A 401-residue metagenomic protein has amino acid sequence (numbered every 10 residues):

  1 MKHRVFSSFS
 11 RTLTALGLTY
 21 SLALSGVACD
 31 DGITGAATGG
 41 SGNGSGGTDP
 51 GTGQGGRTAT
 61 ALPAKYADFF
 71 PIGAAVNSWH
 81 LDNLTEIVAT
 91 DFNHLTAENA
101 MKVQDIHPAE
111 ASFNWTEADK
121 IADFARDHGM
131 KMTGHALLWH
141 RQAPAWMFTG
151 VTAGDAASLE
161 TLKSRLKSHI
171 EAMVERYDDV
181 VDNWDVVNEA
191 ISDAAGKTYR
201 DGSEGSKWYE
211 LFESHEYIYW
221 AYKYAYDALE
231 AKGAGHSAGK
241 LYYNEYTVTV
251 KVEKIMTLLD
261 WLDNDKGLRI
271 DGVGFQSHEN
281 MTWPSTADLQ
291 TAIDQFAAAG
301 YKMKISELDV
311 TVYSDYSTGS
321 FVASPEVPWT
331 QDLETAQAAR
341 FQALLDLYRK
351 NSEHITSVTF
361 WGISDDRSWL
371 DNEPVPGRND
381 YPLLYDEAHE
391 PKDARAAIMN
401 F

Functional and structural regions predicted by a protein language model:
K2-L16: Bacterial N-terminal signal peptides that target proteins for export
V27-G56: Ser/Thr-rich, Pro/Gly/Ala-heavy low-complexity intrinsically disordered linkers and tails of secreted extracellular
T52-E98: Boundary/entry segment of secreted carbohydrate-active catalytic domains
R57-L62, H107, R176, E189-H215 (+3 more regions): Aromatic-rich peripheral "rim/lid" segments of glycoside hydrolase catalytic domains that contact and position glycan
G73-E86, Q104-T116, I191-D193, Y246-I255 (+3 more regions): Acidic-and-aromatic substrate-binding clefts and catalytic sites of carbohydrate-active enzymes
V76-D91, S164-M173, K251-L262, L289 (+1 more regions): Short, acidic/polar
T90-P108, T116-Y242, Y246-V248, V310-T318: Substrate-binding cleft and catalytic face of glycoside hydrolase catalytic domains, especially the flexible beta-alpha
D123-R126, K131, S214-Y243, V250-A323 (+2 more regions): Glycoside hydrolase catalytic-domain groove-lining segments
